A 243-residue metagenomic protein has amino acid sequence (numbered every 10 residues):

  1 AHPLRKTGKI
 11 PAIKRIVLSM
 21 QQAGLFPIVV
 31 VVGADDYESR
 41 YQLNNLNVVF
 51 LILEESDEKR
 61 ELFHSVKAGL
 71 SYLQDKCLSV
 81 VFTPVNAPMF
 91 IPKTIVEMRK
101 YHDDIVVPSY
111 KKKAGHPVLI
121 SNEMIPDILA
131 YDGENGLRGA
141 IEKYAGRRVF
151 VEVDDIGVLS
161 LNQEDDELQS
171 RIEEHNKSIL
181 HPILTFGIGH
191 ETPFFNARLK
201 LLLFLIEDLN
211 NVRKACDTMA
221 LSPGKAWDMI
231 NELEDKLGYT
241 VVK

Functional and structural regions predicted by a protein language model:
A1-D36, Q169: N-terminal glycine-rich phosphate-binding loop and ensuing alpha1 helix
E38-S79: Short phosphate-binding loop-to-helix
K76-P88: Short beta-strand-to-loop acidic/aromatic patch adjacent to the donor-nucleotide binding site
F90-K113: Conserved donor-nucleotide/metal-binding helix-loop-beta segment in metal-dependent transferases, i.e., the alpha-helix
D132-H181: Conserved alpha/beta core of the MobA/IspD/sugar-nucleotide pyrophosphorylase nucleotidyltransferase superfamily
K177-E191: Short, Lys/Arg-enriched N-terminal segment that forms or immediately precedes the first helix of a structured domain
L209-K214: Short helix-boundary/capping micro-motifs
D235-K243: A short LG(V/I)-centered, amphipathic sequence patch enriched for acidic residue(s) preceding the LG motif
